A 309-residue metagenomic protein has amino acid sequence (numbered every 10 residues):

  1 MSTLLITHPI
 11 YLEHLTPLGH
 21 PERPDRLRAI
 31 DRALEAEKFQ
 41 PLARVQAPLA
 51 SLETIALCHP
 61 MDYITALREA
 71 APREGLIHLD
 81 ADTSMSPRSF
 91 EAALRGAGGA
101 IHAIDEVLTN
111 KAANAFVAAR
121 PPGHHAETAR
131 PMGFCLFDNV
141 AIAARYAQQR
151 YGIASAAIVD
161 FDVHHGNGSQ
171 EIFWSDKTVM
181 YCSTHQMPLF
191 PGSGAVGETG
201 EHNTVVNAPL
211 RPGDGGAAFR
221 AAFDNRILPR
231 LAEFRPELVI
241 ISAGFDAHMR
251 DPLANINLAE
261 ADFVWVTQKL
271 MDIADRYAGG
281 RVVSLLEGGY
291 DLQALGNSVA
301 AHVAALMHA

Functional and structural regions predicted by a protein language model:
M1-A309: HDAC/HDAC-like amidohydrolase catalytic core signature
